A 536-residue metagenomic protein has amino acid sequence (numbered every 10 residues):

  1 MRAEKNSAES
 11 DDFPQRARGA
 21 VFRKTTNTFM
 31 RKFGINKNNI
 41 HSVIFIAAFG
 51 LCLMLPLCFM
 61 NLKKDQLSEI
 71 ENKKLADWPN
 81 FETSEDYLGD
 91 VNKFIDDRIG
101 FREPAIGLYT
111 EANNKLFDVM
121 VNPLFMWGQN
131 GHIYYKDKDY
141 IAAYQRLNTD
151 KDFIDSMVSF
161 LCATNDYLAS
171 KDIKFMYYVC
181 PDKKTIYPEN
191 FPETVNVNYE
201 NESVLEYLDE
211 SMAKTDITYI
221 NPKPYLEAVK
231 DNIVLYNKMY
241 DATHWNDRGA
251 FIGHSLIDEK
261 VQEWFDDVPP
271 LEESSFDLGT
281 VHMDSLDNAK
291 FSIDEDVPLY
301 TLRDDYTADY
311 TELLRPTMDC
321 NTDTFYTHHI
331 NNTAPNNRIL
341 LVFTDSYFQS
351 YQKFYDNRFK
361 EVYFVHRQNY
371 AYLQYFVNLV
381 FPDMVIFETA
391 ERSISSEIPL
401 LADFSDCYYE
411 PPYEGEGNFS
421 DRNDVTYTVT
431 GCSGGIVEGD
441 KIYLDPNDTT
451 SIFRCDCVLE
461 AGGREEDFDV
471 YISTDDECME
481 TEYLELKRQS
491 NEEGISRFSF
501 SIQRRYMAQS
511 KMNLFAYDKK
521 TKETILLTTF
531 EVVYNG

Functional and structural regions predicted by a protein language model:
R2-E438, Y443-I452, A461-G536: Extracellular glycan-modifying ectodomains
C455-C457: N-terminal pre-catalytic "stem/leader" segment of glycosyltransferase-like enzymes
